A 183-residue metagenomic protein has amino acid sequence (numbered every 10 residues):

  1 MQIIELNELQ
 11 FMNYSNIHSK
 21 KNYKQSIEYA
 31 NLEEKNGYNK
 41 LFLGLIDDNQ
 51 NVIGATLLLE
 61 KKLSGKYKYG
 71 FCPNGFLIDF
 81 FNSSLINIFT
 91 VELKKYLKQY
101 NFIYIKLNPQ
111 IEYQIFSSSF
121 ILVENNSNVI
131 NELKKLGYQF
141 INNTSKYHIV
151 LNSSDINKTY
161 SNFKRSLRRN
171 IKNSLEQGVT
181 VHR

Functional and structural regions predicted by a protein language model:
M1-L9, V129-R183: Acyltransferase donor/substrate-recognition loop-hinge adjacent to the catalytic core
I4-D48: N-terminal charged segments
M12, A30, K94, I130 (+1 more regions): Short glycine-/small-residue-rich flexible loop motifs, especially phosphate/cofactor-binding loops
S15-H18, L93-L97, L133: Hydrophobic, Leu/Ile/Phe/Ala-enriched alpha-helical segments that form helix-helix packing faces
L32-Q114, S118: Conserved donor-binding loop and adjoining core beta-sheet/short helix segment in diverse acyl/aminoacyl transferases
L85-I86, L122, F163: Charged, low-complexity surface patches
S119-N128: Aromatic- and acidic-residue-enriched segments that line the glycan-binding/catalytic groove of carbohydrate-active
